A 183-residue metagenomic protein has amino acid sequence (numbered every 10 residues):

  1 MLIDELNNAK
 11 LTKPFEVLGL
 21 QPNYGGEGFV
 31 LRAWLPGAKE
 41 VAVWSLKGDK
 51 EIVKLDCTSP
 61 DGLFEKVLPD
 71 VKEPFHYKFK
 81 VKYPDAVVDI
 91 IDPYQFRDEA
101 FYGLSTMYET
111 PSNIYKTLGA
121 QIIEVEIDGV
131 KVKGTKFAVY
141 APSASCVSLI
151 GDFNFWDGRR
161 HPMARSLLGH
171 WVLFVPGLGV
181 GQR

Functional and structural regions predicted by a protein language model:
M1-A38, I90-S145: Non-catalytic, glycine-rich low-complexity segments
L6-A9, S45-L46, L55, Y77 (+1 more regions): Aromatic-residue detector
L20, Y24, V30-P74, K80-D98 (+1 more regions): Aromatic-rich carbohydrate-binding modules that target alpha-glucans
